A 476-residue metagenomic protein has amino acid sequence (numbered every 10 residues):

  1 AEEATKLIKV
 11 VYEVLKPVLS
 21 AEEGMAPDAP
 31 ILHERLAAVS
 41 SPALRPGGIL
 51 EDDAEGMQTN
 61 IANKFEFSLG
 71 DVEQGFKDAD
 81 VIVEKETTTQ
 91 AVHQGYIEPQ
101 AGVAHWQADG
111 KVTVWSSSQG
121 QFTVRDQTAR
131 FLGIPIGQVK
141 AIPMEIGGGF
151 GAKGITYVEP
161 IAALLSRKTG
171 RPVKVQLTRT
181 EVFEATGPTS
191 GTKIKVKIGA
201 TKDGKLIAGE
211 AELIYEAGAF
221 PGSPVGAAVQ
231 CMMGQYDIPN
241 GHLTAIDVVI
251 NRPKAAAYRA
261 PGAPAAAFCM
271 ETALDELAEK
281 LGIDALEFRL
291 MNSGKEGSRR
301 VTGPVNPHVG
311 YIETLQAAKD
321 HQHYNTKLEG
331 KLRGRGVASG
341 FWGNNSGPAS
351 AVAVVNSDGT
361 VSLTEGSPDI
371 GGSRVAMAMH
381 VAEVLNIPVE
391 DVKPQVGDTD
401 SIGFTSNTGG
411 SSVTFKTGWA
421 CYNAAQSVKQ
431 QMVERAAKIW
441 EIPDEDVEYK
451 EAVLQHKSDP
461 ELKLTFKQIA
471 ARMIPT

Functional and structural regions predicted by a protein language model:
A1-T476: Structural alpha/beta core scaffold segments of enzyme domains
